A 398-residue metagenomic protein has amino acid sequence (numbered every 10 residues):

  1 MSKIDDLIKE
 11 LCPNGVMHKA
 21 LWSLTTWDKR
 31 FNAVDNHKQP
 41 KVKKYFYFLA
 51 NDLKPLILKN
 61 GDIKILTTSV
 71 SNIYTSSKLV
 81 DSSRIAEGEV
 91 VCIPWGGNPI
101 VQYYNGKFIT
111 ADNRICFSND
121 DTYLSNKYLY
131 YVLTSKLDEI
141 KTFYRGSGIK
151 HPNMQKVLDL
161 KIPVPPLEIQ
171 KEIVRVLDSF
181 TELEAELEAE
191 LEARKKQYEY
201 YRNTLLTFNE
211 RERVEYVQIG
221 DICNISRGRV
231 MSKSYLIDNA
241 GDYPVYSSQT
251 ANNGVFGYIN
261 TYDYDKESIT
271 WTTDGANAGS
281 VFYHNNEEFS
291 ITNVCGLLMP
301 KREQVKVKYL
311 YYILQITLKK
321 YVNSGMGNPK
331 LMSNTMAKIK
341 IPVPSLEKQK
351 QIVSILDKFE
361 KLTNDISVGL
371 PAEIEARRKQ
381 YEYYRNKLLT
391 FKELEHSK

Functional and structural regions predicted by a protein language model:
M1-K398: Charged, alpha-helix-forming regions
